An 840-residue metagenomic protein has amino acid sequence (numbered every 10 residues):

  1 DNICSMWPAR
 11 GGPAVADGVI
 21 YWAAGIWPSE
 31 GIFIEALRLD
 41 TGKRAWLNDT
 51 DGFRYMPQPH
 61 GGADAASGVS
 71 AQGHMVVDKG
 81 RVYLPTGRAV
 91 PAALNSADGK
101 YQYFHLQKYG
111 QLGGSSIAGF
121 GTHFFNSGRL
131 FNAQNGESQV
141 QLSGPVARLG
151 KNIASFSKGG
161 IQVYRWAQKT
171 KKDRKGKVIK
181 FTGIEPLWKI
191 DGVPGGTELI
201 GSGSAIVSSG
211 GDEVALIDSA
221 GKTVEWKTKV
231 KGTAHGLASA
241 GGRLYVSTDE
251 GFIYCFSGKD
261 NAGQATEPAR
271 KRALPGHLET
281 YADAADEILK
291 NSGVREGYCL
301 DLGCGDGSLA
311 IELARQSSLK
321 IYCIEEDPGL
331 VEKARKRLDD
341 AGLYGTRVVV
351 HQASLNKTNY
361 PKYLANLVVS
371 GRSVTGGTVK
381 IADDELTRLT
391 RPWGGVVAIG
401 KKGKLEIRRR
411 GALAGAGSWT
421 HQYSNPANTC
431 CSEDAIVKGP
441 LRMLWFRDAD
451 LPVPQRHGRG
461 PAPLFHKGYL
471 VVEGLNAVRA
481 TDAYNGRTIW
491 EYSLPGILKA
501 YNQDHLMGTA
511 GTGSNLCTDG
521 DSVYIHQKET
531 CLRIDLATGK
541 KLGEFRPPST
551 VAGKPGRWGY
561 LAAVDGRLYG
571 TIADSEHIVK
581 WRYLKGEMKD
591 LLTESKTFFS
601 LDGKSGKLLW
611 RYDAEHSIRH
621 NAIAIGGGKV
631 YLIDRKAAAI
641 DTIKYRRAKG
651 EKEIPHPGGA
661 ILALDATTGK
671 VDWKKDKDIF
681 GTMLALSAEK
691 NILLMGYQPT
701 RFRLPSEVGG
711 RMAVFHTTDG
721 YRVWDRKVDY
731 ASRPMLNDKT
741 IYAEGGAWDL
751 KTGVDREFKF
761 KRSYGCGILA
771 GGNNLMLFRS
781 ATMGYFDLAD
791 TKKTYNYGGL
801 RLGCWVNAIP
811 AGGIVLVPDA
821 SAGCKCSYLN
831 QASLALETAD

Functional and structural regions predicted by a protein language model:
D1-I3, W46-G68, L106-G113, G176-P186 (+5 more regions): Surface-exposed loop and turn segments in beta-propeller and other repeat-based domains that flank or scaffold
N2-I3, T50-D51, N135-G136, L142-G307 (+10 more regions): Extracellular/periplasmic ectodomains of large secreted or surface enzymes and adhesion receptors
C4-E35, H60-P91, H105, Y109-L130 (+12 more regions): Repeat-blade elements of multi-bladed beta-propeller folds
F33-K43, A93, G99, G486 (+5 more regions): Beta-propeller blade signature
L39-T41, N95-D98, A133-G136, A167-Q168 (+9 more regions): Short loop/turn segments that connect beta-strands within beta-propeller blades
K320-E325: Conserved SAM-binding motif I beta-strand of class I
K333-Y360: S-adenosyl-L-methionine
V379-G395: A short glycine-rich, Lys/Arg-flanked "PGG" loop and its adjoining helix->strand segment in the class I
